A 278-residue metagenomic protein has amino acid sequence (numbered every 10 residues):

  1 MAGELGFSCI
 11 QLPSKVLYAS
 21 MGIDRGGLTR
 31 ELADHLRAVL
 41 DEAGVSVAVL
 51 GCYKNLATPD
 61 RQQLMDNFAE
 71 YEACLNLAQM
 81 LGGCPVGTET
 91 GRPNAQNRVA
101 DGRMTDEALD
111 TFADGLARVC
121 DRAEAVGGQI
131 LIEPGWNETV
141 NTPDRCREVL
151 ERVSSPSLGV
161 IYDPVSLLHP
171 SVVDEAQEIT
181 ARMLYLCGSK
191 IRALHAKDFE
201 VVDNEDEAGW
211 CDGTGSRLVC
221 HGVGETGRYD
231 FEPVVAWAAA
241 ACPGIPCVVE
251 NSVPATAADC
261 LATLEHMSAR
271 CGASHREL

Functional and structural regions predicted by a protein language model:
M1-G83, A117, S155, G159 (+3 more regions): N-terminal pre-domain/capping segments
I10, A113-E225, R270-L278: Acidic/histidine-rich catalytic cores of soluble enzymes
P13-L17, C52-N55, G91-P93, E133-N137 (+3 more regions): Active-site beta-loop-alpha junctions enriched in small/polar residues
M21-L32, T105-D114, S216-R228: A short acidic, glycine-rich active-site loop that binds or catalyzes chemistry on phosphate/adenosine moieties
D34-E42, L56-Y162: Active-site acidic/histidine proton-transfer and metal-coordination neighborhood in alpha/beta enzyme cores
H35, E178-R182, E225-A240: A short, acidic, amphipathic alpha-helical segment used as a generic capping/interface helix at domain edges
A239-S252: Short helix/strand-capping connector loops at secondary-structure junctions
